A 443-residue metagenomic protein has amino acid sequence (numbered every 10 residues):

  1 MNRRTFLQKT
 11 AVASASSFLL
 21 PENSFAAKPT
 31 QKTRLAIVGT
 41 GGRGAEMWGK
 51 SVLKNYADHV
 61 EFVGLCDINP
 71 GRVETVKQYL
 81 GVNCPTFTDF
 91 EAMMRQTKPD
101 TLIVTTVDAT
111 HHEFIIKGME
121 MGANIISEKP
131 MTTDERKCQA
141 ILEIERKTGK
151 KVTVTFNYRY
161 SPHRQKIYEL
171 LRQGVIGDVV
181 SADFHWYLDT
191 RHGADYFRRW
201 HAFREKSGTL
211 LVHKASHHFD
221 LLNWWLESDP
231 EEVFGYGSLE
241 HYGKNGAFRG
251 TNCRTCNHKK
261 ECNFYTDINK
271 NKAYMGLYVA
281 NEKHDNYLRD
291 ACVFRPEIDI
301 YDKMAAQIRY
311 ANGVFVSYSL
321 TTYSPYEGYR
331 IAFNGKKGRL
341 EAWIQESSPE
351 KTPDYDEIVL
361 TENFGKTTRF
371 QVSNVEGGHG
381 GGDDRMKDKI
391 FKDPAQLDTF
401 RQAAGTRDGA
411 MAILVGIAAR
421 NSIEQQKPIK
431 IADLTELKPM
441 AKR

Functional and structural regions predicted by a protein language model:
M1-S14: N-terminal secretory signal peptides and thylakoid transit peptides that target proteins across membranes
V12-G81: N-terminal Rossmann-like dinucleotide-binding module
A13, E46, I300-R443: C-terminal helical cap and adjacent loop that interface with cofactors, partners, or active-site loops
G39-G44, Y158-A291, I390, Q426: Predominantly a Rossmann-like dinucleotide-binding segment in NAD(P)-dependent oxidoreductases
P85-D89: Short acidic-hydrophobic, aromatic-tinged amphipathic segments that line or gate anion-handling sites
Q96, T101, V107, H112-R159 (+1 more regions): Beta-strand-loop-alpha-helix segment that lines the small-molecule cofactor/substrate pocket of alpha/beta enzymes
N263-F264, N269-S317, T322-Y326: Contiguous C-terminal substrate-recognition/catalytic subdomains in enzyme active sites
